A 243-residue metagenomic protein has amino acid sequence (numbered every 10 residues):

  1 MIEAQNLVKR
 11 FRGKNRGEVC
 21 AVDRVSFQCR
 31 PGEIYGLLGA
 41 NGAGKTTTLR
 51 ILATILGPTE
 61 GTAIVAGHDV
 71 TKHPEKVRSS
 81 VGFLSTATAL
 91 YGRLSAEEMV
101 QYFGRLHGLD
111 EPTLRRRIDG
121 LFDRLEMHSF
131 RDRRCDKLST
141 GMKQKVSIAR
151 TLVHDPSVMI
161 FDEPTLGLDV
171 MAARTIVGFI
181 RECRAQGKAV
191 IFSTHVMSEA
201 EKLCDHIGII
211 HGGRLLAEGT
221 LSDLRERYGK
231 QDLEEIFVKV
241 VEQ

Functional and structural regions predicted by a protein language model:
M1-A4, V8-R24, P31, P74: A short, flexible loop at the N-terminus of ABC-type nucleotide-binding domains that lies
Q101, R105, P112-F130, G178: Conserved ABC ATPase "signature" region
R134-L138: Conserved ABC ATPase signature
D155: Conserved catalytic motifs of ABC-family nucleotide-binding domains
M159-E163: Catalytic Walker B motif of ABC-type/P-loop ATPase nucleotide-binding domains
E218-G219: ABC ATPase "signature
